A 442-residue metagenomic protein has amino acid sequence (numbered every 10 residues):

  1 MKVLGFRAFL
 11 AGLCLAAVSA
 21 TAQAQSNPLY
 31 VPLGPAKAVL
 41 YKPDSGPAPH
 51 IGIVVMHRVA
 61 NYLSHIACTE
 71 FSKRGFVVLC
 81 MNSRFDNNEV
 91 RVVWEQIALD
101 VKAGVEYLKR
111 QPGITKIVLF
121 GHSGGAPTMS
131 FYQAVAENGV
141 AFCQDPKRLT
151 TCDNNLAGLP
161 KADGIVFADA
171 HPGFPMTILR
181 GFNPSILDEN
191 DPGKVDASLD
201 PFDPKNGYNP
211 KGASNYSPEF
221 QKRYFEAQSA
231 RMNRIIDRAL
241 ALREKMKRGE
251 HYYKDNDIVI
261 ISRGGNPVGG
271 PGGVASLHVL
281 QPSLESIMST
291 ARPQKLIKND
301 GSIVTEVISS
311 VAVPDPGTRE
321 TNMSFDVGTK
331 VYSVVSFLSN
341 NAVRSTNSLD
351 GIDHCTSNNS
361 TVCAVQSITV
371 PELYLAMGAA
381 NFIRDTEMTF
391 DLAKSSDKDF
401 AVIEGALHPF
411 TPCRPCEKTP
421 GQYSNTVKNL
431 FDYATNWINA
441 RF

Functional and structural regions predicted by a protein language model:
A24-A48, T346, T419-N425: N-terminal cap/lid segment of alpha/beta-hydrolase-fold proteins
A48-R58: Short beta-strand element of the alpha/beta-hydrolase
C68-N88: Conserved alpha/beta-hydrolase
R84-V118, P420-K428: Catalytic nucleophile-loop/oxyanion-hole region of alpha/beta-hydrolase and closely related hydrolase-like folds
R110, K116-N190, N347: Primarily recognizes the serine-hydrolase "nucleophile elbow" in alpha/beta-hydrolase and SGNH/GDSL folds
D200-C363: Alpha/beta-hydrolase
I368, L373-A376: Short beta-strand/loop motif that positions the catalytic acidic residue of the alpha/beta-hydrolase fold
E404-A406, F410-F442: Catalytic active-site module of serine/aspartate enzymes centered on a nucleophile-bearing elbow/loop
